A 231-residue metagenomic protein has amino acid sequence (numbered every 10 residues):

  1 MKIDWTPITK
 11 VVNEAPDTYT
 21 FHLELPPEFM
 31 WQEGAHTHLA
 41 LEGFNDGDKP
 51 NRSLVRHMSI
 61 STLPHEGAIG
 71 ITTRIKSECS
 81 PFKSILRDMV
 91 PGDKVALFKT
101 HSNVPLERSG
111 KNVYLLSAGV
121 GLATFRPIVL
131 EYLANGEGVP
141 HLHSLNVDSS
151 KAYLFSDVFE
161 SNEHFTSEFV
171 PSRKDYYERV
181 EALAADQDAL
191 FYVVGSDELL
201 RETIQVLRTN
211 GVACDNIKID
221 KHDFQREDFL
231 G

Functional and structural regions predicted by a protein language model:
K2-P91, D148: Ferredoxin-reductase
E78-G231: FNR/FR-type flavoprotein reductase catalytic core
